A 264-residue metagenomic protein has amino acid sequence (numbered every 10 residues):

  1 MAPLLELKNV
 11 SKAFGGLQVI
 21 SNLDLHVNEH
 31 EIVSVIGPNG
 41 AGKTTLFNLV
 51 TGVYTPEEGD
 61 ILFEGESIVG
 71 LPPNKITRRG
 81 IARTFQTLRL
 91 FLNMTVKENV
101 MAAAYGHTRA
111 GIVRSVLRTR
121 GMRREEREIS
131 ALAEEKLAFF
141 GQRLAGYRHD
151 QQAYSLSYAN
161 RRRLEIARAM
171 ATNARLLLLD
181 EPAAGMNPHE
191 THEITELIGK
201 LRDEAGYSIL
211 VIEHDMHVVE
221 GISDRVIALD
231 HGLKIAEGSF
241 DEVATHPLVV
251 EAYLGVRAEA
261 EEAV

Functional and structural regions predicted by a protein language model:
A2-V264: Glycine-rich phosphate-binding loops of nucleotide-dependent enzymes
